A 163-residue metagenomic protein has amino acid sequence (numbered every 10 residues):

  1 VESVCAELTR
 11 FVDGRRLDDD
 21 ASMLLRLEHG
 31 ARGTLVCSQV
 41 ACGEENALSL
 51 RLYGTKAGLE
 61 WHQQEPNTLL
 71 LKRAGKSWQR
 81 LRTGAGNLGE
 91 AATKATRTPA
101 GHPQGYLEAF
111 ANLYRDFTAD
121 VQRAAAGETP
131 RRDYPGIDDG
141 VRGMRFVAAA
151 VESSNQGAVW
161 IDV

Functional and structural regions predicted by a protein language model:
V1, A47, Q156-A158: Short secondary-structure junction motifs
V1-R32, V36-E45, D138: Rossmann-like dinucleotide-binding domain that binds NAD(P)(H)
E2-L8, S22-L27, K56-Y134: C-terminal glycine/acidic-rich active-site capping loop/insertion
V36, H62-Q63, V163: Short linear motifs in exposed loops
D116-V163: C-terminal helix-rich "cap/oligomerization" subdomain common to oxidoreductases
